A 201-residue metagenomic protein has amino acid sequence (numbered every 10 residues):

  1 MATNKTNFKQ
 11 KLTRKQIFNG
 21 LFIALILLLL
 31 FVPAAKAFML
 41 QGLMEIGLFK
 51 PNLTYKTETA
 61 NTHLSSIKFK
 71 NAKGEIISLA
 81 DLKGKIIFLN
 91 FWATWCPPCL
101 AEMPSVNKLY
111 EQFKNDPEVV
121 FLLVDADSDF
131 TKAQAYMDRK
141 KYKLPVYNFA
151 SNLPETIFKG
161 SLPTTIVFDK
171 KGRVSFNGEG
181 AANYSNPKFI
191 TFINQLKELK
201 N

Functional and structural regions predicted by a protein language model:
M1-T13: N-terminal Lys/Arg-rich, disordered targeting/topogenic segments
I17-P33: Hydrophobic membrane-insertion alpha-helices, especially the h-region of bacterial N-terminal signal peptides
F31-S66: N-proximal helix/coil linker or "cap" segments that precede and/or mark the start of modular domains
S66-I87, F113: A short beta-strand-turn-helix
K83, F91-K108: Conserved redox-active cysteine motifs that mediate thiol-disulfide chemistry, especially di-cysteine Cys-X(1-2)-Cys
K85-I87, F91-W95, S161, K171: Short pre-active-site segment immediately N-terminal to redox-active cysteine/selenocysteine motifs in thiol-based
A101-K140, F149-T156: Structural microenvironment flanking redox-active thiols in thiol-disulfide oxidoreductases
A135-K143, N148-L196: Thiol/disulfide oxidoreductase modules built on the thioredoxin-like
